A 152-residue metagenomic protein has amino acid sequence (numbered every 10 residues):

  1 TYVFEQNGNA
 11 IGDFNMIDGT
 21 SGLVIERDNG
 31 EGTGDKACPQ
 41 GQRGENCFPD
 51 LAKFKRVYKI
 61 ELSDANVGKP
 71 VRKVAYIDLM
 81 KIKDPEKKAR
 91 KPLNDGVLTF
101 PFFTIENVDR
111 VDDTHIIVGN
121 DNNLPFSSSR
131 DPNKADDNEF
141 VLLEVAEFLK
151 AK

Functional and structural regions predicted by a protein language model:
T1-K152: Sequence/structural signature of beta-propeller domains
